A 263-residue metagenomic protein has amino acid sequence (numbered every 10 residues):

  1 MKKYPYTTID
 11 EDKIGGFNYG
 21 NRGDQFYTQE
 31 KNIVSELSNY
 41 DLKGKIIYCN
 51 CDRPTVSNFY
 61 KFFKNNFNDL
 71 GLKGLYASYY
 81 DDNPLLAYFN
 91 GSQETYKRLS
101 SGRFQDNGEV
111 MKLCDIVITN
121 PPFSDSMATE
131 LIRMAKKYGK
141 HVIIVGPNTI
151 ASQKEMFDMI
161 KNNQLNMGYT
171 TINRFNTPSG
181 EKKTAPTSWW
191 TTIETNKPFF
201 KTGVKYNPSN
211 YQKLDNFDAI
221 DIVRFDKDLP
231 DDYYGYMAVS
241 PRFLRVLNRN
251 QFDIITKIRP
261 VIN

Functional and structural regions predicted by a protein language model:
M1-N263: Class I S-adenosyl-L-methionine-dependent methyltransferase catalytic core
